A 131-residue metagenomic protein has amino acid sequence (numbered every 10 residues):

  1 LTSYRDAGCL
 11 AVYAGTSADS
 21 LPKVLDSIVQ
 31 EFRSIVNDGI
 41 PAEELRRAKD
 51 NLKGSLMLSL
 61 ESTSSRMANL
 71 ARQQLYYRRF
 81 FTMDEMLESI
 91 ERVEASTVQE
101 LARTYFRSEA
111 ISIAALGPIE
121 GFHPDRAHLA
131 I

Functional and structural regions predicted by a protein language model:
L1-S59, H128-I131: M16/insulysin-pitrilysin zinc metalloprotease superfamily fold
I35, K49, K53-I131: C-terminal regions of mature proteins
